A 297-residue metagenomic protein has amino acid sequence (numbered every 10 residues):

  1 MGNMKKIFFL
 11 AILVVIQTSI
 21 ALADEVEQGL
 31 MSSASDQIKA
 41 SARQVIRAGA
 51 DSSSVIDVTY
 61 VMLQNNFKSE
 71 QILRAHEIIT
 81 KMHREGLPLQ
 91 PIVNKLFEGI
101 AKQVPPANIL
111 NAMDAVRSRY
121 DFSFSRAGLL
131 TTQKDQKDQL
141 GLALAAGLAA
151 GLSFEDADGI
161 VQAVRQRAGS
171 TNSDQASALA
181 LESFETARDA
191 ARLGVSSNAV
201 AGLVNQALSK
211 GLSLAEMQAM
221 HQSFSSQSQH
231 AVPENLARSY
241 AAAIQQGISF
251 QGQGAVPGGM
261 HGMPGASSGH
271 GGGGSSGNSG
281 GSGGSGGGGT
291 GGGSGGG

Functional and structural regions predicted by a protein language model:
M1-I7: Positively charged n-region of N-terminal signal peptides that target proteins for export
I7-I16: Sec-dependent N-terminal signal peptides
L22-G297: General marker for long, soluble alpha-helical cores
